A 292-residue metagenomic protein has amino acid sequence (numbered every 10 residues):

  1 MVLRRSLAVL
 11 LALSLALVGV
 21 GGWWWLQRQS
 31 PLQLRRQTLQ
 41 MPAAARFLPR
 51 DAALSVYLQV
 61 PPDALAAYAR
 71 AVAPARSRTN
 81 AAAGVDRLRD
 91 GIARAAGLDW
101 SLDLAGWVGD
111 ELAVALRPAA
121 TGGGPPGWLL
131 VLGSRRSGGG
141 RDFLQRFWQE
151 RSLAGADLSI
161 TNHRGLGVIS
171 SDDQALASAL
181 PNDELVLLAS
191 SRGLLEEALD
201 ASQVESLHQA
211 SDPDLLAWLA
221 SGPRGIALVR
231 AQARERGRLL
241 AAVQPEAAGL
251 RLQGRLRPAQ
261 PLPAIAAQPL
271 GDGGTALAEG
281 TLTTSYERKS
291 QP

Functional and structural regions predicted by a protein language model:
R4-G127, L132-G155, L256-P292: Structural boundary/hinge residues at secondary-structure and domain interfaces
G91-L102, S152-R251, R255: An internal, short helix-loop-strand segment that often contains or flanks glycine-aspartate motifs
